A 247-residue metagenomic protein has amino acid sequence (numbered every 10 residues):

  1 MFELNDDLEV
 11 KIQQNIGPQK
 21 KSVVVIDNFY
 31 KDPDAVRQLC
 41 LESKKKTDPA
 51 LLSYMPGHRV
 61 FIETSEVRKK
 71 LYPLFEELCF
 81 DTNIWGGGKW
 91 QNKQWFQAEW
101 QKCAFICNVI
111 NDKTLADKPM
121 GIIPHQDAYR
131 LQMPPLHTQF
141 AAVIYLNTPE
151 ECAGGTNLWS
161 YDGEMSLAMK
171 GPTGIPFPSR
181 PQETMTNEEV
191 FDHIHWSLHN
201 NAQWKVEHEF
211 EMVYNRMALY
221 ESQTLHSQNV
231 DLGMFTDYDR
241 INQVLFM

Functional and structural regions predicted by a protein language model:
M1-L219, Q223-M247: Fe(II)/2-oxoglutarate oxygenase catalytic core
